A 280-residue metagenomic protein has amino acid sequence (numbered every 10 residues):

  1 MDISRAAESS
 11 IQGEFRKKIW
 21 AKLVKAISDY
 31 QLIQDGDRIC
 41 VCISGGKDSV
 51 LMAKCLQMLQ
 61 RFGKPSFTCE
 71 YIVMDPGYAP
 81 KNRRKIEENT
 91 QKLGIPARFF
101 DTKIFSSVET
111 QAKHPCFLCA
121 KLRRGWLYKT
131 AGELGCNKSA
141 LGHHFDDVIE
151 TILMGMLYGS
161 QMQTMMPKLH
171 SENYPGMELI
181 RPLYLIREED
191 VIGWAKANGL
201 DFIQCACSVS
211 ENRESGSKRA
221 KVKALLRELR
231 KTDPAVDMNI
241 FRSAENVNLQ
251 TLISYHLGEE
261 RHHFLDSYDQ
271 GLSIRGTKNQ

Functional and structural regions predicted by a protein language model:
M1-M154, Y158-M162, M166, E189-G193 (+2 more regions): ATP-dependent adenylation/nucleotidyltransferase module used to activate substrates
K18, L122, I186, S217 (+1 more regions): Conserved active-site and cofactor/substrate-binding residues in soluble primary-metabolism enzymes
S49, N82, C116, L153 (+5 more regions): Alpha-helix boundary/capping detector
T68, D146-K221, L225-E228: Catalytic subdomain that performs nucleotidyl-dependent activation
D75-G77, K103-F105, S171, L185 (+2 more regions): Short, solvent-exposed coil/turn elements at secondary-structure transition points
I95-H114, N173, M177, T251-D266: Mobile, glycine- and charge-enriched loop segments and immediately flanking short secondary-structure elements within
L122-L134, K168-Y174, L225-S243: Short, basic, helix/turn surface patches
L200-Q280: The feature marks non-catalytic terminal segments
